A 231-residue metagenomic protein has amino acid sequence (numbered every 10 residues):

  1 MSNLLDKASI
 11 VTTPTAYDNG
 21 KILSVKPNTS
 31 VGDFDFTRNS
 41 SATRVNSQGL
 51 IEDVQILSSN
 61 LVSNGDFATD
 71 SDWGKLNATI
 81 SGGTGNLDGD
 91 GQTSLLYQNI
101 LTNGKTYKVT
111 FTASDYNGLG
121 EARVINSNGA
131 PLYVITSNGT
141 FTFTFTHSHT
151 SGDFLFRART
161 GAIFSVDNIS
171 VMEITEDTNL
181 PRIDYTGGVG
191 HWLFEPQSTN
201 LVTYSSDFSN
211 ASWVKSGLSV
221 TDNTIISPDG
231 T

Functional and structural regions predicted by a protein language model:
M1-T231: Glycine- and acidic residue-enriched flexible segments with recurrent GG/GxG motifs
